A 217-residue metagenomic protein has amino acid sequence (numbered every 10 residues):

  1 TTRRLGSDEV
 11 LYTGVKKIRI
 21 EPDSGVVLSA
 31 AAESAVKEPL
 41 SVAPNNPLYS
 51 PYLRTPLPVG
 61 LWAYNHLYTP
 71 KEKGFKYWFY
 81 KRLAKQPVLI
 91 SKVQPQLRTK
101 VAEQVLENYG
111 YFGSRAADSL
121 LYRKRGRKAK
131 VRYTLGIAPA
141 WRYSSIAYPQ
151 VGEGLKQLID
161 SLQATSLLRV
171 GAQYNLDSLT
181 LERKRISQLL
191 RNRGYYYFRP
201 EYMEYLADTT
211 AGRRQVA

Functional and structural regions predicted by a protein language model:
T1-A217: Interaction-mediating elements
